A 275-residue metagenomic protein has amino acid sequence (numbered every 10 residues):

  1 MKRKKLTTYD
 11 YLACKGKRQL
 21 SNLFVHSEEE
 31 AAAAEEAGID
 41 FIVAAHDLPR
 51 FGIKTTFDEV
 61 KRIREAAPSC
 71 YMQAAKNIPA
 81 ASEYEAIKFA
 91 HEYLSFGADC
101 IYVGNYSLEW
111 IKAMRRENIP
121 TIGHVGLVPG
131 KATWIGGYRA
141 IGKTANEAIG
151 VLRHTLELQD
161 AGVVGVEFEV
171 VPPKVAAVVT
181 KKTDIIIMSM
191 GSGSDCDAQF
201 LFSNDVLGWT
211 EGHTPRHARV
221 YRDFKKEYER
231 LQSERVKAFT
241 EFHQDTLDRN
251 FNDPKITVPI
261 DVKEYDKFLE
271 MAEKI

Functional and structural regions predicted by a protein language model:
M1-I275: Alpha/beta enzyme core
